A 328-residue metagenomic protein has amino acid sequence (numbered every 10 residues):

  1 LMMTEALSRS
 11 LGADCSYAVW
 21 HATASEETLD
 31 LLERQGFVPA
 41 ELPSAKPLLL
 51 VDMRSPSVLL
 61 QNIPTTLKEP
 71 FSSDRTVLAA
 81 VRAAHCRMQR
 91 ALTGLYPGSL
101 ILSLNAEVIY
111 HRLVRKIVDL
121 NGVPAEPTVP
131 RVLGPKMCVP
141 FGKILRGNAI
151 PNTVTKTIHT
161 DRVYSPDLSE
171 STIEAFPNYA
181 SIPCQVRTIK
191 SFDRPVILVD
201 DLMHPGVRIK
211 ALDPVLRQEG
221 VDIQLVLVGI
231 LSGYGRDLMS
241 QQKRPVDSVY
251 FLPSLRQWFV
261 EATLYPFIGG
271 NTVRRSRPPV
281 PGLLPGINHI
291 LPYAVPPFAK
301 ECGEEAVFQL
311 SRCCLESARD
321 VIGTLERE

Functional and structural regions predicted by a protein language model:
L1-E328: PRPP-associated nucleotide enzymes
